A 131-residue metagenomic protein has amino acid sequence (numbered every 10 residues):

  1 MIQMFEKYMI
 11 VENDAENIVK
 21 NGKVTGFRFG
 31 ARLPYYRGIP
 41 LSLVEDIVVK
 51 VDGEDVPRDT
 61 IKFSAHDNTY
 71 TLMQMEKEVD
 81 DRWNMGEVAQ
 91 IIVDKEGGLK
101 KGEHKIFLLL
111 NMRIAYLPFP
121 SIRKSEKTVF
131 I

Functional and structural regions predicted by a protein language model:
M1-K50, E54-I131: Terminal leader/tail segments of proteins
